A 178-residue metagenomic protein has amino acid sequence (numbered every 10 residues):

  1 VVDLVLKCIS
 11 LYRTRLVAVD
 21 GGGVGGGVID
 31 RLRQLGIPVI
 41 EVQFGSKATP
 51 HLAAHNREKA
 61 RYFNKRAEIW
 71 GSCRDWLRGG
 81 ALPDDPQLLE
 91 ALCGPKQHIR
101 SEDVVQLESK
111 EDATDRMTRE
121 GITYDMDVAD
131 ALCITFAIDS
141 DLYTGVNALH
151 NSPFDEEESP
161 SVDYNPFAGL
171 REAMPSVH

Functional and structural regions predicted by a protein language model:
V1-V104, D155-H178: Mg2+-dependent endonuclease catalytic cores in nucleic-acid-processing enzymes, primarily RNase H-like
C93-H178: Acidic two-metal-ion nuclease catalytic site recognized across multiple nuclease folds, prominently DnaQ/RNase D-T
